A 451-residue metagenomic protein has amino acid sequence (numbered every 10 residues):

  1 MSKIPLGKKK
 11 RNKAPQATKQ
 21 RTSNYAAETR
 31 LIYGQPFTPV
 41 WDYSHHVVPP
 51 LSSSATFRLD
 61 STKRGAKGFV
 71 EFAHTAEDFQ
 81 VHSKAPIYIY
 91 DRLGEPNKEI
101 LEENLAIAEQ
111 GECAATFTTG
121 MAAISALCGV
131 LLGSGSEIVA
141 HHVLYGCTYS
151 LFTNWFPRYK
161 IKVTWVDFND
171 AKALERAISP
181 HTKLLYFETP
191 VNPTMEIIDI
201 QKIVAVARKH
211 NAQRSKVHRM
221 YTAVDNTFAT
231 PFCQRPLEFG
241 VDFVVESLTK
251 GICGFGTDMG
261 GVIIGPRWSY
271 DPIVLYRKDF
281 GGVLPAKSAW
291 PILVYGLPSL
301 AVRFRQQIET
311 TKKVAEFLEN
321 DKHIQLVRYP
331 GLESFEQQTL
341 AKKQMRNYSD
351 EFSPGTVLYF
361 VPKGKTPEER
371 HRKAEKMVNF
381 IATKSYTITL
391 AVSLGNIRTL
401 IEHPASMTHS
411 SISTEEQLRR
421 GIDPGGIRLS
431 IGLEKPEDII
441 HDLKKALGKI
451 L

Functional and structural regions predicted by a protein language model:
M1-V81: N-terminal glycine-rich, Lys/His-bearing helix-loop that initiates the first secondary-structure elements of many
S2-P15, E112, G135, T153-N154 (+6 more regions): PLP-dependent enzyme catalytic core of the Aspartate aminotransferase-like
P5-S23, E28, Q35-D42, C113-H323 (+1 more regions): Conserved PLP-enzyme active-site core in the AAT-like
Y33-F37, D60, G65-A66, E71-I87 (+3 more regions): Active-site C-terminal subdomain of aminotransferase-like
P50-L51, T56-A122, C147-N154: Conserved N-terminal alpha-helix of the aminotransferase class I/II PLP-enzyme fold
G129-V130, N154, Q338-E351, E415-I422: Short, flexible, solvent-exposed loop/turn segments with mixed acidic/basic and small polar residues
E188, M377, L429: Residue-level signature of catalytic and energy-coupling elements of molecular machines, predominantly ATP/GTP-dependent
